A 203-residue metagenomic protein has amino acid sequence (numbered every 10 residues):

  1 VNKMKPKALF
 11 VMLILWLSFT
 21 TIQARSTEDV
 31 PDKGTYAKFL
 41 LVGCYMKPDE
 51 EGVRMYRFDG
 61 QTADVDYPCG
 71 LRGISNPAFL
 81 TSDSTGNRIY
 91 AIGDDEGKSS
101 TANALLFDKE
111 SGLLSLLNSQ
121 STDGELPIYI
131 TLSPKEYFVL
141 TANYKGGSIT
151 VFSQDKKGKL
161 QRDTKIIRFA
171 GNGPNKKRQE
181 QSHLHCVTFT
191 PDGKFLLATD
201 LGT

Functional and structural regions predicted by a protein language model:
V1-K33: Bacterial Sec-dependent N-terminal signal peptides
E28-F58: An edge-strand/N-cap motif at the start of beta-rich repeat modules
G34-Y36, S82-G86, L132-E136, P191-D192: Residue-level detector of Asp-centered blade-edge/turn motifs that repeat once per structural unit in beta-propeller
Y36, D49, S75-A78, L126-I128 (+1 more regions): Beta-rich catalytic cores
M46-D49, D95-S99, K145-S148, T203: Short glycine/acidic-enriched loop and turn motifs that connect beta-strands
G112-C186: Asp-box/WD-like beta-propeller blade repeats and closely related beta-sheet repeat scaffolds
